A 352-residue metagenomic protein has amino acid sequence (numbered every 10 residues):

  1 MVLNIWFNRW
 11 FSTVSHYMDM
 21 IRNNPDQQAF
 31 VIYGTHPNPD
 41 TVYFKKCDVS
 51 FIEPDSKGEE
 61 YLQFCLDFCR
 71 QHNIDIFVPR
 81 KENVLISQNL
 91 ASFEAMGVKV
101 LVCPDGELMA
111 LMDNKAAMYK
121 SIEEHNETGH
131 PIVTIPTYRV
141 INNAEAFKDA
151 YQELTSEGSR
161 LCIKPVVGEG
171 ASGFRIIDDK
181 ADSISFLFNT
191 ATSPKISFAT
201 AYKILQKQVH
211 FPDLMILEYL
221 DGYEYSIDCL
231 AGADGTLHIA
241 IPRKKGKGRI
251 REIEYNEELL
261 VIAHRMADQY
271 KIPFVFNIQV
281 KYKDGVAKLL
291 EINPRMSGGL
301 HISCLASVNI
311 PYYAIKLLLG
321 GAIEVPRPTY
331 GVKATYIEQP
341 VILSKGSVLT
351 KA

Functional and structural regions predicted by a protein language model:
M1-D105: ATP-binding N-terminal substructure of ATP-dependent carboxylate-amine bond-forming enzymes
V2-W6, R160, M215: Residues that mark the start of a beta-strand
N8, H72, G248-A352: ATP-dependent carboxylate activation and anion-phosphoryl transfer catalytic cores that bind Mg-ATP to form
Y43-K45, Y61-Q63, L108-A116, A171 (+1 more regions): Short, charged, surface-exposed secondary-structure boundary motifs
M109-D213: Active-site nucleotide/adenylate-binding loops and adjacent lid/helix of ATP-dependent enzymes
V167, D221, P294: Short, glycine/acidic-enriched loop or turn micro-motifs at the edges of active sites
L187-M266, Y270, K281-Y282, V286-K288: Phosphate-binding site of ATP-dependent enzymes
